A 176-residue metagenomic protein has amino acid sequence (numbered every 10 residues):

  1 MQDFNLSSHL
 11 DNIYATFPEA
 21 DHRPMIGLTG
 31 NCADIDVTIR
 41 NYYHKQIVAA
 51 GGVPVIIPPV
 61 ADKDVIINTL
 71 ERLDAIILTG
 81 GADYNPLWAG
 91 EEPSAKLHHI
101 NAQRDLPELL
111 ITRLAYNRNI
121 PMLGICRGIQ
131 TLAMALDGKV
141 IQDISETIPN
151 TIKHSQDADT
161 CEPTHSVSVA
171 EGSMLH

Functional and structural regions predicted by a protein language model:
M1-I125, M134, K139-I141, S145-H176: N-terminal beta1-alpha1 cap of cysteine-dependent amidohydrolase-like domains
I129-T131: Hydrophobic, aromatic-enriched interface-forming segments
